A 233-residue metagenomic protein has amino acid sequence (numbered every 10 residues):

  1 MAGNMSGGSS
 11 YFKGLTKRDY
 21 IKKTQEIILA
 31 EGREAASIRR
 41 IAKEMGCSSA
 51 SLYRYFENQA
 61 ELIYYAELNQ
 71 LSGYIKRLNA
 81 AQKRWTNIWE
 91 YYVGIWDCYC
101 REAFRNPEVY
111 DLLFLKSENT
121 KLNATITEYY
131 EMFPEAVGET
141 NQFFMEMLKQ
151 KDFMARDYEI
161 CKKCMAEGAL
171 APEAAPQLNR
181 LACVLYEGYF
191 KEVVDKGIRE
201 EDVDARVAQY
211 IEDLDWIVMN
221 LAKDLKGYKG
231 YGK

Functional and structural regions predicted by a protein language model:
M1-E31, A35-E44, E61: Basic, helix-initiating cap at the start of DNA-binding domains
A2, K151-E167, A171, A175-K233: C-terminal peripheral helix-coil segments that are non-catalytic and often amphipathic
I28, L62-G73: Alpha-helical DNA-contacting segments of helix-turn-helix folds
S37, D111-L113, L122, E173 (+1 more regions): Short, hydrophobic secondary-structure boundary micro-motifs
K43, E57-N58, L68: Residue-level detection of the helix-turn-helix DNA-binding "recognition helix"
M45-F56: Short hydrophobic/aromatic patch on the recognition helix
Y65, A80-K116: Hydrophobic alpha-helical connector segments
N119-E167, I211, D215: Amphipathic alpha-helical packing segments from all-alpha helical-bundle domains
